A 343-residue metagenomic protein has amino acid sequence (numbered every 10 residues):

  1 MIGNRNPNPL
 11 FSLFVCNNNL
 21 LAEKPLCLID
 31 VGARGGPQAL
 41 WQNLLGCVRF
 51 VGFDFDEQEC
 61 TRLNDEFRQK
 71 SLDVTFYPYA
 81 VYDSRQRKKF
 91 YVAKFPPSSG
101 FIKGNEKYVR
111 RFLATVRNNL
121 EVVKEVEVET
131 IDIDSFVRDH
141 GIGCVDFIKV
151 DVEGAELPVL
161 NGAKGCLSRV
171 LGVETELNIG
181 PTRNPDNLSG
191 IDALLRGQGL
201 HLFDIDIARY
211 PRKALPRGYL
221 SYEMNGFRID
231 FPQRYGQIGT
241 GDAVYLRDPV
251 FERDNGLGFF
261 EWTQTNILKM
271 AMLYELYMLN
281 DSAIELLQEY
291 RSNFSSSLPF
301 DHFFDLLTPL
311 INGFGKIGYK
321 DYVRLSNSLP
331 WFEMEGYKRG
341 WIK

Functional and structural regions predicted by a protein language model:
N6-V109, V116-V123, I179-T182: SAM cofactor-binding core of SAM-dependent methyltransferases, primarily the Rossmann-like beta-alpha-beta module
N19-L20, S135-G141: Short amphipathic alpha-helix with an adjacent loop that forms part of the alpha/beta core around
L26-C27, Q42, G46-G52, D139-V150 (+1 more regions): Conserved acidic-Pro-Pro-aromatic motif
R62, D132-S135, P158-G162: Well-ordered alpha-helical segments embedded in enzymatic catalytic cores
Y77-Y79, E127-T130, K149: Conserved residues in the N-terminal Rossmann fold of short-chain dehydrogenase/reductase
N118-F136: Alpha-helix-centered segments that form part of catalytic cores
E285-G318: Short, charge-rich amphipathic alpha-helical segments embedded in non-transmembrane helical bundles/solenoids
L310-K343: Alpha-helical linker/edge segments of TPR/alpha-solenoid repeat scaffolds and analogous pre-/post-domain helices
